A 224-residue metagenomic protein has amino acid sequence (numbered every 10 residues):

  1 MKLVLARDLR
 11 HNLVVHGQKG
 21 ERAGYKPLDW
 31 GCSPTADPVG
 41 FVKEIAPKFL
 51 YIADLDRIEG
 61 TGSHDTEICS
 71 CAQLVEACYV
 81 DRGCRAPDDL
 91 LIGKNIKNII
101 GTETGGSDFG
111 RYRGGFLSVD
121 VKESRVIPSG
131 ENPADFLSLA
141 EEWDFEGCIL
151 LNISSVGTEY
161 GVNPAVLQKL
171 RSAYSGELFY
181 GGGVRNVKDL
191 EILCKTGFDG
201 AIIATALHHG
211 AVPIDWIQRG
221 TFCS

Functional and structural regions predicted by a protein language model:
K2, E67, A72-D81, N95-I96 (+2 more regions): Short beta-strand/loop segments at the ligand-binding rim of alpha/beta enzyme cores
L3-K26, D88-V156: Conserved anion-binding
E21-V42: Short catalytic helix/loop segments, enriched in acidic residues and glycine and frequently bearing histidine
P38-K94, P164-V166: N-terminal active-site wall of soluble small-molecule enzyme domains
S63-I68, S129-S138, Y160-Q168: Charged helix-capping and loop-helix junction motifs
I68-V75, F109-G110, L167-A173, C194 (+1 more regions): Surface-exposed amphipathic alpha-helices with a cationic face
G83-F109, N152-G157, G182-W216: Glycine-rich phosphate-binding active-site loops on the catalytic face of alpha/beta enzymes
L139-F179: Active-site/ligand-binding-proximal alpha/beta "capping" segment
